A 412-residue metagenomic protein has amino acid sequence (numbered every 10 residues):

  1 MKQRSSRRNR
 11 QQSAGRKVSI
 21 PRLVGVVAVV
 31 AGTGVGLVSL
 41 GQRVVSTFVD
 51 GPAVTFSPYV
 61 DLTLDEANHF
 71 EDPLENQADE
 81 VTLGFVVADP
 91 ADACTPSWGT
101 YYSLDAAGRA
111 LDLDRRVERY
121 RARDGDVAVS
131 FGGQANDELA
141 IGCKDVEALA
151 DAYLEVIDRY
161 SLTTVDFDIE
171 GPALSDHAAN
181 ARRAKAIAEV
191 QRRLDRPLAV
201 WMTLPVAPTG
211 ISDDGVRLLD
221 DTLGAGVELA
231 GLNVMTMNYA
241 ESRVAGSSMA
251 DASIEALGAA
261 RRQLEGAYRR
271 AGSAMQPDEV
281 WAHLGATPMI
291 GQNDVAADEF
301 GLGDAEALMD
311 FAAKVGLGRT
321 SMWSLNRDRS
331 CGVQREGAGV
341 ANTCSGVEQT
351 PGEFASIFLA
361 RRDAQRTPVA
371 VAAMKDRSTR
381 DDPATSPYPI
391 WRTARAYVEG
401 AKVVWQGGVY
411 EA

Functional and structural regions predicted by a protein language model:
Q3-L23, G41-V234, N238-R262, A267-A271 (+4 more regions): Chitinase-like catalytic core of GlcNAc-active glycosidases
R22-L40: Hydrophobic membrane-insertion alpha-helices, especially the h-region of bacterial N-terminal signal peptides
L37-V44, R123, Y153, F311 (+1 more regions): Generic hydrophobic, helix-prone segments enriched in Leu/Val/Ile
F56-Y59, F85, Y153, Y160 (+7 more regions): Aromatic side chains
Q77, G316, V398-E399: Short, well-ordered loop/turn elements at secondary-structure boundaries
R269-M275, H283-R377, V409: Substrate-binding cleft of secreted/luminal carbohydrate-active enzymes
A373-A412: Tryptophan-rich substrate-binding surfaces of secreted polymer-degrading and adhesive proteins
